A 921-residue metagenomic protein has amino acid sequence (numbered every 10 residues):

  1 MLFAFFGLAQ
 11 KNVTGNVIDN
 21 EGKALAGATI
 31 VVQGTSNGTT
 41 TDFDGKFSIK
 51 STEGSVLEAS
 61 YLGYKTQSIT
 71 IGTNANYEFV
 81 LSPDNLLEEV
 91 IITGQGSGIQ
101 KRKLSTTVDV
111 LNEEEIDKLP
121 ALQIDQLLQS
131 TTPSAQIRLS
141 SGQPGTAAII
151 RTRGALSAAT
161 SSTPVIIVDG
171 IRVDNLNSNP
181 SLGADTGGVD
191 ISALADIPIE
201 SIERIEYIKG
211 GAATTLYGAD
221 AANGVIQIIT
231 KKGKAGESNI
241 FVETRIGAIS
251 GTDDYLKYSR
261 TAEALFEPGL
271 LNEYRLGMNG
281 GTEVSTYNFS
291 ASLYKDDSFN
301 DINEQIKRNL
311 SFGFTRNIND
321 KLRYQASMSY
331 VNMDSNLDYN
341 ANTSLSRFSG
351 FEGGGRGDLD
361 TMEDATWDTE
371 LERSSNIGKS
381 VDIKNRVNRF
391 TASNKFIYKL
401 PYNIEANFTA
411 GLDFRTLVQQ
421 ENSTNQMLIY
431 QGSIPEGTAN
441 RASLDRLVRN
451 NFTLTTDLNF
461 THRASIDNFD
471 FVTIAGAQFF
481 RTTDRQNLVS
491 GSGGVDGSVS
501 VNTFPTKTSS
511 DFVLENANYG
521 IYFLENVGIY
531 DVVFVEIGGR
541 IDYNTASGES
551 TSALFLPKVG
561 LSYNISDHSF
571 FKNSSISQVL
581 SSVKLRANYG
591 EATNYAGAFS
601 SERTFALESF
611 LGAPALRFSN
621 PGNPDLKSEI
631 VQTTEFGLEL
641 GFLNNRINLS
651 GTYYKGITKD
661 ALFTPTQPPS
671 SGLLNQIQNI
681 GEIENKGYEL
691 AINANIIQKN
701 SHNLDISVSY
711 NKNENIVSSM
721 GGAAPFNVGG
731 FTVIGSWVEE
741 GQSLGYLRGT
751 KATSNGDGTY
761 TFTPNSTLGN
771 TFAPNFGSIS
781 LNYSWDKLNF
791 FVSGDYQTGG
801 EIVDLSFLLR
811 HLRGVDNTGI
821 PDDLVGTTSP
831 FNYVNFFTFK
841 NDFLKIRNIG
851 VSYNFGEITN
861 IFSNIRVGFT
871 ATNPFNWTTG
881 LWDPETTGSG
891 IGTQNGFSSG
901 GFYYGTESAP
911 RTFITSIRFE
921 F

Functional and structural regions predicted by a protein language model:
N16-Q33, V56-Y64, G72-D117, D125: Short, acidic, small-residue-rich periplasmic hinge/interaction motif at the N-terminus of Gram-negative outer-membrane
T29-K46, I91-L119, G145-I149, N177-G188 (+2 more regions): N-terminal periplasmic "start-of-domain" segments of outer-membrane beta-barrel proteins
F47-K50, I171-K209: Short acidic/polar hinge/loop motifs at secondary-structure boundaries that mediate gating or recognition
K50, Q126-N175, P180, E203-R204 (+1 more regions): Extracytoplasmic beta-strand/coil segments of soluble accessory domains associated with Gram-negative outer-membrane
V168, R260-R275, T286-S290, Y294 (+10 more regions): Outer-membrane beta-barrel transmembrane strand signature
I246, T261, L271-G280, V284-S292 (+9 more regions): Flexible loop and strand-edge segments within Gram-negative outer membrane beta-barrel domains
Y255-N279, T424, P435-F534, P621 (+4 more regions): Outer-membrane beta-barrel transmembrane domain signature of Gram-negative proteins, especially the mid-to-C-terminal
G612-R617, I657-I680, S707, E714-T771 (+4 more regions): Surface-exposed, extracytoplasmic segments of Gram-negative outer-membrane nutrient-acquisition systems
